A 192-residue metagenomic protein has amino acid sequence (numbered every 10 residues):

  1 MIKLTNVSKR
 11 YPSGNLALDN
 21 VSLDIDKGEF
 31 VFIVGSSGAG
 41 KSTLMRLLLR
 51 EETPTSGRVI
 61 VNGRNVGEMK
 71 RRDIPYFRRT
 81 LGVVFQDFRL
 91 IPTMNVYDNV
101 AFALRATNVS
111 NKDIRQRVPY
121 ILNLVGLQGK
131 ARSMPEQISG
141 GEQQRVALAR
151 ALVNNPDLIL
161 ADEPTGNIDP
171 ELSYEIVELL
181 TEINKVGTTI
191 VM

Functional and structural regions predicted by a protein language model:
L49: Helix-to-loop junction immediately C-terminal to a conserved catalytic motif
G57-N65: Conserved ABC transporter NBD signature motif
V66-G82, N111, K185: ABC ATPase NBD coupling module
M94-A101: Short coil-to-helix segment of the ABC ATPase nucleotide-binding domain corresponding to the Q-loop/switch region
M134-I138, E142-Q144: Conserved ABC ATPase signature
N155: Conserved catalytic motifs of ABC-family nucleotide-binding domains
I159-D162: Catalytic Walker B motif of ABC-type/P-loop ATPase nucleotide-binding domains
